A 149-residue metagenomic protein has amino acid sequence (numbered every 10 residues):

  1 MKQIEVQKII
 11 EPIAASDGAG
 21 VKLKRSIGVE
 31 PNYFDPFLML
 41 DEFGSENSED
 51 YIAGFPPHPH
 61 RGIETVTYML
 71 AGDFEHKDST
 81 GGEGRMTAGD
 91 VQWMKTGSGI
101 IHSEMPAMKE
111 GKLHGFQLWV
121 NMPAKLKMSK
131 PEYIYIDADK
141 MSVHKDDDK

Functional and structural regions predicted by a protein language model:
M1-K24: Hydrophobic alpha-helical membrane-insertion signals
S16-L70, M141-K149: A short glycine-rich, His/Asp/Glu-containing loop-to-beta-strand
S45-E46, D73-F74, K125: Short, charged/polar surface micro-motifs in flexible loops or helix N-caps
A53-F55, T80-G82, S103-M108: Catalytic micro-motifs at enzyme active sites that drive phosphoryl/nucleotidyl and oxygen chemistry
E64-A88, G97-I101: A short beta-strand-loop-beta hairpin characteristic of the jelly-roll/cupin
G97-L126: Ligand-binding loop in jelly-roll beta-barrel domains
N121-K149: Conserved, well-structured core segments that form or line functional sites
